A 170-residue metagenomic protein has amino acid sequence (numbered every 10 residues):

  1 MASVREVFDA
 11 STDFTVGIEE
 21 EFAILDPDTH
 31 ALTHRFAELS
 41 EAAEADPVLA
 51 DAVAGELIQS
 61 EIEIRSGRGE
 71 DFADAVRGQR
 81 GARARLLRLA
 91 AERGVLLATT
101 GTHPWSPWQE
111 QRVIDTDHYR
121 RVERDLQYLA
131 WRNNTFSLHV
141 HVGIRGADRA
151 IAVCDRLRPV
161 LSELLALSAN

Functional and structural regions predicted by a protein language model:
M1-L129, N134-F136: Terminal catalytic/cofactor-binding subdomain
G69-F72, G143, A147: Short strand->helix junction
D115, I144-N170: Loop-rich catalytic cores of soluble enzymes, especially ATP-dependent carboxylate-amine ligases and other
V140: An acidic/histidine-cluster motif and surrounding catalytic segment that typifies divalent-metal-assisted enzyme active
